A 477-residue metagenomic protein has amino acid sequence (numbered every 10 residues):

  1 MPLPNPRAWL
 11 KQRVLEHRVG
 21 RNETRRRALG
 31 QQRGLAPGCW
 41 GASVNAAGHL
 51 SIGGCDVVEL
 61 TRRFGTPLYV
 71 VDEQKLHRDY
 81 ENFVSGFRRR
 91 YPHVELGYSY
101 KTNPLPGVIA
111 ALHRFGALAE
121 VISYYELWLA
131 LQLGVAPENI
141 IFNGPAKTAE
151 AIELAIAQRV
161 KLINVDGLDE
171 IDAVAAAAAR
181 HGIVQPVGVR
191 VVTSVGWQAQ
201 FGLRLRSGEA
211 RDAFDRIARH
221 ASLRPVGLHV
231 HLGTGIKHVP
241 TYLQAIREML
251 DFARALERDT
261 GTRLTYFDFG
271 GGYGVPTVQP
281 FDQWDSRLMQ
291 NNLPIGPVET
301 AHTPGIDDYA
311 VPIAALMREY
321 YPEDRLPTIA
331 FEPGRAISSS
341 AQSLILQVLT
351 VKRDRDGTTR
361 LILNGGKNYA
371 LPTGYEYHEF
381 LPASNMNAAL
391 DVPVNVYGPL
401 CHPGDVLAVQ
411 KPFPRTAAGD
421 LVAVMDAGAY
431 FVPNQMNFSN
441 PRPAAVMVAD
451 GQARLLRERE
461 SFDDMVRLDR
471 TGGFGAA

Functional and structural regions predicted by a protein language model:
M1-Q185, R219-H220, R224, R258-R263 (+1 more regions): A charged N-terminal "starter" segment
P2-L10, V14, V19-G20, G30 (+1 more regions): Active-site loop/helix belt of alpha/beta enzymes
C55, V71-R78, N103, D169 (+12 more regions): Conserved active-site and cofactor/substrate-binding residues in soluble primary-metabolism enzymes
L76, K101, S123, A155 (+7 more regions): Conserved, mostly hydrophobic/aromatic
S99-L105, Y124-Y125, P145-K147, D166-E170 (+6 more regions): Active-site beta-loop-alpha junctions enriched in small/polar residues
V108-I109, Q132, I152-A157, V174-A177 (+6 more regions): Short acidic, glycine/serine/threonine-rich loops at helix termini
L118, I141, L162-N164, G188-R190 (+8 more regions): Structured core elements
I295-G296, T300, P304-A477: Charged (often Lys/Glu-rich) extended helix/loop segments that serve as interaction or gating elements
